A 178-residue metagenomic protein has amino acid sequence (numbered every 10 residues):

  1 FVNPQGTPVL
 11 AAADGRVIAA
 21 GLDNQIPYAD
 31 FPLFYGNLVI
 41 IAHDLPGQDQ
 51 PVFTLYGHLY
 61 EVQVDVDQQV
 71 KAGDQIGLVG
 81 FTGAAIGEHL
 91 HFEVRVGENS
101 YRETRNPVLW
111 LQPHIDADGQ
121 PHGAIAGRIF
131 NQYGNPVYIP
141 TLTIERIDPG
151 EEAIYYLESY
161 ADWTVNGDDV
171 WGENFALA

Functional and structural regions predicted by a protein language model:
F1-D30, R95-G97, V108, I115-Q120: Short, glycine/small-residue-enriched coil/turn segments at secondary-structure junctions
P4, A12, F34-L38, P51 (+3 more regions): Extracytoplasmic
P8-A20, V64-V79: Short, well-structured beta-strand-loop connectors
A12-Q63, E93: Zn2+-dependent peptidoglycan hydrolase active-site motif and core
D30, L38-V39, K71-A85: Short hydrophobic beta/alpha edge segments that flank linear recognition/processing sites
P46-P51, D65-Q68, F81, E93-W171: Acidic, glycine-rich catalytic/binding loops that coordinate metals and/or anionic ligands
E173-F175: Short strand-edge motifs at loop-to-beta-strand transitions and within beta-strands of extracellular beta-rich domains
